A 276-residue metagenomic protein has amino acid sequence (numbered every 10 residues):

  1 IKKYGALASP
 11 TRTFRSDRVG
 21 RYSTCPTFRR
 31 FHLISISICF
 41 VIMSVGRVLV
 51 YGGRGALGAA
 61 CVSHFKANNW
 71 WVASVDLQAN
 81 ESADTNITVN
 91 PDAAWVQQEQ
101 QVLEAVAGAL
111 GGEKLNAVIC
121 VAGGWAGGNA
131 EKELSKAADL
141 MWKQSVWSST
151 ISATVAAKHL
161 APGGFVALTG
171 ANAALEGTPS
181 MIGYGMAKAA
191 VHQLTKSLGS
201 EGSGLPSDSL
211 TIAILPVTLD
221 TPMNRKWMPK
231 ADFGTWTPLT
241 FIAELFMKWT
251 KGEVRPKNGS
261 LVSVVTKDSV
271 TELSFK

Functional and structural regions predicted by a protein language model:
Y51, L115-G123, S145, L168 (+1 more regions): Rossmann-fold scaffold of SDR-type NAD(P)-dependent oxidoreductases
R54, G58-S63: N-terminal Rossmann NAD(P)H-binding glycine-rich loop of SDR-like oxidoreductase domains
S63, S149-T150, K188-K196, S200 (+2 more regions): Conserved active-site helix of classical SDR/Rossmann-fold NAD(P)-dependent CH-OH oxidoreductases
D84-A109, G123-D139, S180: Conserved mid-core segment of classical short-chain dehydrogenase/reductases
I119, S148-A156, L160, L194-T195: Hydrophobic positions on the long internal alpha-helix of Rossmann-like NAD(P)-dependent oxidoreductase domains
E131-I151, A167, V191: Catalytic Tyr-X3-Lys loop
E131-K132, K158, F165-L205, L215-T218 (+1 more regions): Catalytic loop of short-chain dehydrogenase/reductase
S209, A213-I214, T221, K230-K276: C-terminal helical subdomain
